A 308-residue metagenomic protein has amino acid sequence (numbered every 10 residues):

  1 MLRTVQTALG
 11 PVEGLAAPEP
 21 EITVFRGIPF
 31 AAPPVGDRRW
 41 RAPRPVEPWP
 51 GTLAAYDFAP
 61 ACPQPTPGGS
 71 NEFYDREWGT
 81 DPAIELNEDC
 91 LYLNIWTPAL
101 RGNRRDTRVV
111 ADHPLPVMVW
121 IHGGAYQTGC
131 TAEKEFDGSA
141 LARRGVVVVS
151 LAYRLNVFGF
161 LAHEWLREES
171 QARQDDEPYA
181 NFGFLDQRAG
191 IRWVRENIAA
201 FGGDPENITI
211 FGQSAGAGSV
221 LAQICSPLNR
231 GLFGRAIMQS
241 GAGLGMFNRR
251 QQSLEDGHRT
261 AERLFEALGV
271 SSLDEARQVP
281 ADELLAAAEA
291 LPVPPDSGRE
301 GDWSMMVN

Functional and structural regions predicted by a protein language model:
M1-N181, P205: Non-catalytic accessory segments of hydrolases
G123, F182, D186, S214-A217: Active-site loop->helix "elbow" adjoining a glycine-rich segment at hydrolase catalytic centers
D176-A199, E255-R259: Alpha/beta-hydrolase active-site loop
F201-Q213: Alpha/beta-hydrolase fold nucleophile elbow
D204-N207, G231-R235: Short acidic capping loops at alpha-helix termini that bridge into adjacent secondary structure
I210, I237-Q239: A short, hydrophobic beta-strand element of the alpha/beta-hydrolase
A217-N229: Short glycine-enriched nucleophile-adjacent loop and the immediately C-terminal alpha-helix near the catalytic center
R230, Q239-N308: Substrate-access "cap/lid" subdomains that shape and gate the entrance to catalytic or ligand-binding pockets
